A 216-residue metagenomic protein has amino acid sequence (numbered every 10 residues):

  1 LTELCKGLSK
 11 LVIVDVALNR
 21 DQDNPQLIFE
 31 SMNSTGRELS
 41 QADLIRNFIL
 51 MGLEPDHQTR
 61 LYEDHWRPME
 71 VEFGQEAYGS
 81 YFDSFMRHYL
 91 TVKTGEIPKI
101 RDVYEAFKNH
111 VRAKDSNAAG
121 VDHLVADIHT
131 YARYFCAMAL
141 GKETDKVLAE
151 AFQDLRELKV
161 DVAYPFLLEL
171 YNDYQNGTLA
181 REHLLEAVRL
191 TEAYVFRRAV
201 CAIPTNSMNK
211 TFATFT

Functional and structural regions predicted by a protein language model:
L1-T216: Polyanionic (Asp/Glu-rich) segments that form extended negatively charged tracts
